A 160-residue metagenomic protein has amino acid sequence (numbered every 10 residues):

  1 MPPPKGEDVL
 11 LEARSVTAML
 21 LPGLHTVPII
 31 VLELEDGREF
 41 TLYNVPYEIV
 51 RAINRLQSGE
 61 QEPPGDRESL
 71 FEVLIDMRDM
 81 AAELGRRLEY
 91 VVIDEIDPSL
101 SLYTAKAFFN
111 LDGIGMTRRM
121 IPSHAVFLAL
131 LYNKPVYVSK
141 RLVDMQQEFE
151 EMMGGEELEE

Functional and structural regions predicted by a protein language model:
M1-E160: Divalent-cation
